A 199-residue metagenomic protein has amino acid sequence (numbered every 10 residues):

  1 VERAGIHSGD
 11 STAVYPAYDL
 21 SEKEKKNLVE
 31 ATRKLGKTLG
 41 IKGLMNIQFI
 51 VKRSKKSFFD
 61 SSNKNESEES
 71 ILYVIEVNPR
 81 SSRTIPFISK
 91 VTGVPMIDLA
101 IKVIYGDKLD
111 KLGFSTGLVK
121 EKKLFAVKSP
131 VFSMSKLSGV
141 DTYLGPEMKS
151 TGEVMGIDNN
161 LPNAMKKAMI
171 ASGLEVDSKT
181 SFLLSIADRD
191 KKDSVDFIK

Functional and structural regions predicted by a protein language model:
V1-K191: ATP-dependent carboxylate activation and anion-phosphoryl transfer catalytic cores that bind Mg-ATP to form
K192-D196: Active-site core of PLP-dependent enzymes with the aminotransferase class I/II
